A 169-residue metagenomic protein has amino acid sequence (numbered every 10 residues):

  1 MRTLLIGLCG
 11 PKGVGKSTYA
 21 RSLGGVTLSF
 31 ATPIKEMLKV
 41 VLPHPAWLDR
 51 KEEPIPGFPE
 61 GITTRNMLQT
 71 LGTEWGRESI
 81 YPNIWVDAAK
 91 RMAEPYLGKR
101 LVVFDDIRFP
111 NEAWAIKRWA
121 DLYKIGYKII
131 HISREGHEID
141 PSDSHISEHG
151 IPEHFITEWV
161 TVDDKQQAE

Functional and structural regions predicted by a protein language model:
M1-I6, K128: Extreme N-terminal starter segment of soluble prokaryotic enzymes
I6-L8, F104: Hydrophobic anchor at the beta1->P-loop junction of P-loop NTPases
P11: P-loop (Walker A) phosphate-binding loop of NTP-binding proteins
K16: Conserved lysine of the Walker
Y19: Hydrophobic positions on the alpha1 helix immediately C-terminal to the Walker A/P-loop
V26, A88-H145: ATP-dependent NMP and nucleoside kinases share a basic, alpha-helical "lid"
T32-K99: ATP-dependent small-molecule kinase phosphotransfer cores that center on conserved nucleotide phosphate-binding segments
V103-I107, H154-Q167: Phosphate-binding beta-loop-alpha motif at adenosine-nucleotide cofactor sites
